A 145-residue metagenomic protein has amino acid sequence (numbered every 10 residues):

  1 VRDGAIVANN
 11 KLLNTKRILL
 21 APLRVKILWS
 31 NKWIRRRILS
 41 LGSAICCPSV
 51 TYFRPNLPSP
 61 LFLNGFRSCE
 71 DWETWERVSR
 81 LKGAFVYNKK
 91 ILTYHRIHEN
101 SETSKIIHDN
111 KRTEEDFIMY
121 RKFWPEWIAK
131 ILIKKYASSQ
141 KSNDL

Functional and structural regions predicted by a protein language model:
V1-A5, R54, Y136-D144: Short, intrinsically disordered, charge-balanced linker/junction segments flanking boundaries in proteins
D3, V7, K11-T113: Conserved nucleotide-sugar donor-binding catalytic segment
R77-R80, A129-I133: Intrinsically disordered, low-complexity regulatory segments enriched in acidic/serine/proline/glutamine/glycine
I107-R121, K130-L145: Non-catalytic, C-terminal membrane-associated alpha-helical segments of glycosyltransferases
